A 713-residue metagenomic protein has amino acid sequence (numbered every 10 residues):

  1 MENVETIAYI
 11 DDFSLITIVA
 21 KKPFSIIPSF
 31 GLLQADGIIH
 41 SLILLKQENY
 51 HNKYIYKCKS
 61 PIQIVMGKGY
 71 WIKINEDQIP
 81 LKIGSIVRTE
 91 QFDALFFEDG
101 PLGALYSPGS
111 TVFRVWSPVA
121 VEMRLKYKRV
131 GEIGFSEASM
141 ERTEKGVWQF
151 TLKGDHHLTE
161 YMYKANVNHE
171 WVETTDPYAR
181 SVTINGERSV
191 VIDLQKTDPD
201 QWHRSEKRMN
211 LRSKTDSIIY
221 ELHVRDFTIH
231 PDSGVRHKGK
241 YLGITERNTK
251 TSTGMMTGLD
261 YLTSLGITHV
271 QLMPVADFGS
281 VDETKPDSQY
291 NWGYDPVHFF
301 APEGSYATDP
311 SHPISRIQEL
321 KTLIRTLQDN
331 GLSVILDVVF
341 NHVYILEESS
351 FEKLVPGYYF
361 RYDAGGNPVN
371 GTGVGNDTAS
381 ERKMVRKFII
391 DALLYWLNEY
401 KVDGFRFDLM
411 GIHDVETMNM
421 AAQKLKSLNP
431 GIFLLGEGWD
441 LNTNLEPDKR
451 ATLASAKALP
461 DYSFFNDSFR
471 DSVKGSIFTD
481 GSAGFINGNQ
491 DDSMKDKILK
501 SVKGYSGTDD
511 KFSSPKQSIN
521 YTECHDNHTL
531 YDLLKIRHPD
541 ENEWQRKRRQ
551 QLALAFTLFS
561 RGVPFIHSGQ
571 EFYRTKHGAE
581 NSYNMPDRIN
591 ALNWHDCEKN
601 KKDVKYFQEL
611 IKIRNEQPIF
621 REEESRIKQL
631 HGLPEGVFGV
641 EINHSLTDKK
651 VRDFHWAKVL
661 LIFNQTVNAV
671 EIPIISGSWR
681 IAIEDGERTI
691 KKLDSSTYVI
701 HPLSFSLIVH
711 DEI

Functional and structural regions predicted by a protein language model:
E2-I10, E48-V112, G134, R142-E246: The feature marks proteins involved in alpha-glucan
V19-I27, W116-E122, D526, T666-V667 (+1 more regions): Short proline/glycine-enriched turn/loop motifs at strand-loop junctions of beta-rich domains
P23-S41, V121-K128, F135: Short, surface-exposed alpha-helix to beta-strand junction/turn motifs within ectodomains of secreted and cell-envelope
V115, Y163, L222, L262 (+10 more regions): Conserved, mostly hydrophobic/aromatic
H157-Y161, K691-I713: C-terminal beta-strand-rich structural cap/linker in extracellular carbohydrate-active enzymes
N185, S189-K196, A422-Y573, H577-M585 (+4 more regions): Conserved alpha/beta catalytic core and glycan-binding cleft of carbohydrate-active enzymes
R225-Y400, M410-H413, M418-N429, F433: Substrate-binding/active-site clefts of carbohydrate-active enzymes
E598-E622: Catalytic cores of secreted or luminal carbohydrate-active enzymes
